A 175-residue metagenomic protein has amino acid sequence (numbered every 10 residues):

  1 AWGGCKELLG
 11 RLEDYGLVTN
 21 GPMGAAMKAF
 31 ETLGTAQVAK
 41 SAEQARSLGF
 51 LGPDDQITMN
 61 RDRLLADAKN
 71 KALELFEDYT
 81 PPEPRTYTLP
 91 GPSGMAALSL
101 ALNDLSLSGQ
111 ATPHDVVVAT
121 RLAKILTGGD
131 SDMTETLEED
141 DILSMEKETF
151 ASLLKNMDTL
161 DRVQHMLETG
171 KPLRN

Functional and structural regions predicted by a protein language model:
A1-L12: Catalytic or ion-translocation cores adjacent to nucleophile or general acid/base/metal-coordination motifs in diverse
R11-T32, A36-Q37, S41, S47 (+2 more regions): Intrinsically disordered, low-complexity segments enriched in small/flexible residues
